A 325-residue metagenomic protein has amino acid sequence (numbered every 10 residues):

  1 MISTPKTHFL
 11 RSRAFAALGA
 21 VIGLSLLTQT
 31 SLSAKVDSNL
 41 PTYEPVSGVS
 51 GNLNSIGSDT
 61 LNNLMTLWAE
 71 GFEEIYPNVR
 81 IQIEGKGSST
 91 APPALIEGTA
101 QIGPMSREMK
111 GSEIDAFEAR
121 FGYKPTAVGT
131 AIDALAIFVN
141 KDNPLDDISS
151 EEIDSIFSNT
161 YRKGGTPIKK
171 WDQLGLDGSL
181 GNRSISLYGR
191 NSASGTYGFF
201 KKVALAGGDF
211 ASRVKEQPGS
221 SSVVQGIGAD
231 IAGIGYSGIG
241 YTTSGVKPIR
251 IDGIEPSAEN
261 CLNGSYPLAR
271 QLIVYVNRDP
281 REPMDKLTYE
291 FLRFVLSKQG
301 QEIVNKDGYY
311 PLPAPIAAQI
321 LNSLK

Functional and structural regions predicted by a protein language model:
M1-T4, S25-L27: Low-complexity intrinsically disordered segments
S3-L18: Bacterial N-terminal signal peptides that target proteins for export
P5-T7, G23, N62: A general, composition-driven signal for non-globular sequence regions
A16-L27: Bacterial N-terminal signal peptides
L32-K325: Flexible loop/hinge segments at secondary-structure junctions
